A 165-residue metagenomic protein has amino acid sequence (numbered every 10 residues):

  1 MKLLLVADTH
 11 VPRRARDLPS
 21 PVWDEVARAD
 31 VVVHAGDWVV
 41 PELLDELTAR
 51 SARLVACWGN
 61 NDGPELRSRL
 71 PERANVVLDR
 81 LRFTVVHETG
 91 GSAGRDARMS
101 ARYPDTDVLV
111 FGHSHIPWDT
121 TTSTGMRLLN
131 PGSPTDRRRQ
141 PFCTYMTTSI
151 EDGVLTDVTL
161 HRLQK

Functional and structural regions predicted by a protein language model:
M1-A52, D62-P71, P141-C143: N-terminal active-site segment of His-dependent metallophosphoesterases
K2, E72-A74, R82-T84, R127 (+1 more regions): Short beta-strand micro-motifs in enzyme catalytic cores
L5-A7, V31-D37, L54-N60, V85-H87 (+2 more regions): Active-site neighborhood of phospho(di)ester-bond hydrolases with catalytic His/Asp-centered motifs
R13-D24, V85-Y103: Pre-active-site segment of Zn-dependent metallo-hydrolases
W23, R67-S68, R73-N75, S100-A101 (+2 more regions): Short secondary-structure boundary/capping segments
R53-G94: Helix-adjacent hinge/juxtasegments
R53-V55, G91-V158: Conserved beta-sheet core of the metallophosphoesterase superfamily
V158-K165: Short, solvent-exposed aromatic-acidic interface loops
